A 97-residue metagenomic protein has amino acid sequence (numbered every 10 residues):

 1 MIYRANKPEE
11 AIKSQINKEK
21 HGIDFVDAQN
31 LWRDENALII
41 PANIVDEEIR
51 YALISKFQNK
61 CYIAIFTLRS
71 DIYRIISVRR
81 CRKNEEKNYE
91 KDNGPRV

Functional and structural regions predicted by a protein language model:
M1-V97: Ribonuclease/tRNase effector modules and their secretory precursors
